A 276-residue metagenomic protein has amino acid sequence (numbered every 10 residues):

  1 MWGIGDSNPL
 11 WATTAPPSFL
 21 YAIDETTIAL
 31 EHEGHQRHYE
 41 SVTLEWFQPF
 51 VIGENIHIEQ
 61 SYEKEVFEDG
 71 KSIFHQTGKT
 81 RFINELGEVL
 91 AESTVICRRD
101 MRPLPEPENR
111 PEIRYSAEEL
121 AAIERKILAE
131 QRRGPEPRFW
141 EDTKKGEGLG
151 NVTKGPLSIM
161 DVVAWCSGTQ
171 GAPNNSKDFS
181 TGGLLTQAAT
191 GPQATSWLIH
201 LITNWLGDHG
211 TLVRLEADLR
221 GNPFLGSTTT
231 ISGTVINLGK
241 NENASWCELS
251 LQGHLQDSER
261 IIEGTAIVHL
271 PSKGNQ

Functional and structural regions predicted by a protein language model:
M1-S41, M101-T211, N275-Q276: Hot-dog-fold acyl-thioester-processing enzymes
F19-L20, T43, E216, T265: Generic structural signal for residues positioned in beta-strands
S41, Q48-Q131, P135-K145, P223-Q276: HotDog/MaoC-like acyl-thioester-processing domains
E45-Q48, T211-R214: Short glycine/proline-centered loop/turn elements that form peptide/ligand docking sites
L215-N222: Small/polar glycine-rich anion-binding or flexible loop at a beta-alpha turn
